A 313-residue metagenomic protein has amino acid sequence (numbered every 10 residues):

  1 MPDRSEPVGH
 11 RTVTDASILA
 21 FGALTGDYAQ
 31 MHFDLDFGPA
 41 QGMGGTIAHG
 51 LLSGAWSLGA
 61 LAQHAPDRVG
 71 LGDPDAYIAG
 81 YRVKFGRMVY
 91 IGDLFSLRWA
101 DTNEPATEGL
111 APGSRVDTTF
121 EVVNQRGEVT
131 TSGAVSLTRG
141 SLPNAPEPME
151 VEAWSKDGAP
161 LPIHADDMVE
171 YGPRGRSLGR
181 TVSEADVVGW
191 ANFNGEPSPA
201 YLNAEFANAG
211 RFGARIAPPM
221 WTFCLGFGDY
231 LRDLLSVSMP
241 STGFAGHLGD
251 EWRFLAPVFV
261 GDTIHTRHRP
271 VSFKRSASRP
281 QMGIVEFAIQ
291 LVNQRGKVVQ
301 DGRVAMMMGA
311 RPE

Functional and structural regions predicted by a protein language model:
M1-I78, L142-G249, E313: Hot-dog-fold acyl-thioester-processing enzymes
M1-P7, F85, V89-G172, F254-E313: HotDog/MaoC-like acyl-thioester-processing domains
